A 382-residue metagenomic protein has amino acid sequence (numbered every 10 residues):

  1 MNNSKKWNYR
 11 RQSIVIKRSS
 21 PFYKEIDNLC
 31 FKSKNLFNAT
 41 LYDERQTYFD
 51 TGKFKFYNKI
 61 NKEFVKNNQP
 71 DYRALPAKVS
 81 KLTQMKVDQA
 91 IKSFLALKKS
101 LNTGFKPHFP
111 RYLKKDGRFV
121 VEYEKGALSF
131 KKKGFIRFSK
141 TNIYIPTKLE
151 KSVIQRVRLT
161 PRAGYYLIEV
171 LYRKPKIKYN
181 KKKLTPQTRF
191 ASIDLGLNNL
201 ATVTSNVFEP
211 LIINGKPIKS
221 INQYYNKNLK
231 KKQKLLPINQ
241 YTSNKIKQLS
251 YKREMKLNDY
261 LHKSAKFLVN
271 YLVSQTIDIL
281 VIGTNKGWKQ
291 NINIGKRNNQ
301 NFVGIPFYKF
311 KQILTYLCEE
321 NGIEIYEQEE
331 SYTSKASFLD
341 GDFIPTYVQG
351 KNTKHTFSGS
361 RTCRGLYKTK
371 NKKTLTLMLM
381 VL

Functional and structural regions predicted by a protein language model:
M1-K81: Gly/serine-rich nucleotide phosphate-binding loop at the start of the catalytic core of nucleotide/ADP-ribose-handling
N2-S4, T147, I154-R158, R173-K182: Catalytic micro-motifs at enzyme active sites that drive phosphoryl/nucleotidyl and oxygen chemistry
R11-V15, R156, F190: Well-ordered beta-strand positions in beta-sheet-rich domains
Q12-I16, I143-T147, L211-I213: Generic detection of short hydrophobic beta-strand segments and adjacent strand-loop junctions
C30-S33, T83-I91, L249-R253, K311: Short amphipathic alpha-helical coiled-coil/interface segments
Y42, Q46, G52, K98-P110 (+2 more regions): Short coil/turn segments at secondary-structure boundaries
F56-Y165, Q300, G304: Acidic carboxylate diad motif detector
Y166-L382: Positively charged, helix-rich recognition surfaces that bind polyanionic ligands
